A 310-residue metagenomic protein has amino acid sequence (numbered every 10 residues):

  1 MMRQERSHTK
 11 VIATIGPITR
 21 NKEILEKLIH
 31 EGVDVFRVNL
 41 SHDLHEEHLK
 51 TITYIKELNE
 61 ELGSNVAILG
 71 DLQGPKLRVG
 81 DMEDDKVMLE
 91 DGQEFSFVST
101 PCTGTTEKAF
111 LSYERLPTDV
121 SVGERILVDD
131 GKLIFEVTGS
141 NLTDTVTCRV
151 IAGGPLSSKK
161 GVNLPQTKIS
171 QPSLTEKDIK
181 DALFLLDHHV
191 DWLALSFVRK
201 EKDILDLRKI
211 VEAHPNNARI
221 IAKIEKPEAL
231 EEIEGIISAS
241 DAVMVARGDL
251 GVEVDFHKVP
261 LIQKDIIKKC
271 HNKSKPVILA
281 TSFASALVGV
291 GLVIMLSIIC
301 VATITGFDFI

Functional and structural regions predicted by a protein language model:
M1-I310: Non-catalytic helical/linker scaffolds that mediate oligomerization, partner binding, and domain coupling around large
